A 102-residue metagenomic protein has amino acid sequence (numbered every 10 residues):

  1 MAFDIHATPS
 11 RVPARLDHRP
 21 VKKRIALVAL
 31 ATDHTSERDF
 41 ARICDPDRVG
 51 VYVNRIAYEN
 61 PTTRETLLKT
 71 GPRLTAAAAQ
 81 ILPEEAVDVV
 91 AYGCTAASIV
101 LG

Functional and structural regions predicted by a protein language model:
A2-A79: N-terminal glycine-rich anion-binding loop in soluble enzyme alpha/beta folds
T70-G102: N-terminal glycine-rich phosphate/adenylate-binding segment common to multiple enzyme folds
